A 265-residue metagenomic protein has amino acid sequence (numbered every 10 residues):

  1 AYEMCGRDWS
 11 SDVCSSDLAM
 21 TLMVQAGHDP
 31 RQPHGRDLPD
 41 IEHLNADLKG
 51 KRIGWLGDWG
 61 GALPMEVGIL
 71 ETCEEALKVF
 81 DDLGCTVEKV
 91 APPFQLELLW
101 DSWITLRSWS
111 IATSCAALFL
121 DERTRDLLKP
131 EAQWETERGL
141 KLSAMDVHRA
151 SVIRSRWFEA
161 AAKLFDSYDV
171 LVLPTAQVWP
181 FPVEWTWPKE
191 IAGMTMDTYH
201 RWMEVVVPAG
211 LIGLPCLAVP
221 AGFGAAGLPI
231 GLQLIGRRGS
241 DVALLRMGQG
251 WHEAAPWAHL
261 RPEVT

Functional and structural regions predicted by a protein language model:
A1-G6: Short, exposed "boundary/linker" segments that immediately precede the start of a downstream structural module
R7-E71, E75, F94, A254-T265: A short helix-breaking turn/cap at a secondary-structure junction
R7-Q25, G210-G231: Short glycine/serine-rich loop segments
G35-R36, D101, R149, F181-M203: Short, surface-exposed loop/helix-turn segments at secondary-structure junctions that function as lids/hinges flanking
D47-G57, T105-A162, P174, V178 (+1 more regions): Short helix-loop capping/hinge segments that flank enzyme active sites or metal/cofactor-binding pockets
A62, W179-P180: Short glycine-rich, flexible loops that bind phosphorylated cofactors or substrates
M65-P92, C115-R123, V147-Y168: Acyltransferase
L228-R237, L244-L245: Short, well-ordered beta-strand elements
